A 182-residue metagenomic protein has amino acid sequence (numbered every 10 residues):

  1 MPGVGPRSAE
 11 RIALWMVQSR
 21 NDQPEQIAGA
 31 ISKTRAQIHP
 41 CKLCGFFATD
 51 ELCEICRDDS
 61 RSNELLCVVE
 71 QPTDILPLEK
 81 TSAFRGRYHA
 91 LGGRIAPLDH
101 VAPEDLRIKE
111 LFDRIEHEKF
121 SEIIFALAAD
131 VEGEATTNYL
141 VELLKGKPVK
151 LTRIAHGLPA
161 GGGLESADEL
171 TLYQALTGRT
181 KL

Functional and structural regions predicted by a protein language model:
M1-P2: Extended, structured, electrostatic nucleic-acid-contact surfaces
A9, D58-L127: Extended interfacial segments that mediate partner engagement and assembly in macromolecular machines
E10-L14, E25, G29, K42 (+6 more regions): Solvent-exposed alpha-helical segments within well-ordered globular domains of core cellular machineries
R11-I75: Cys/His-rich Zn2+-binding cysteine-cluster or related metal-binding knuckle/ribbon modules and their
S19, T34-Q37, F47, D59 (+8 more regions): Conserved, well-folded catalytic cores of nucleic-acid-processing and energy-transducing macromolecular machines
I27, P40, L52, D74 (+5 more regions): Glycine-rich, flexible loop/turn motifs
R85, F112-L182: Long C-terminal interaction/binding lobes of large macromolecular proteins
